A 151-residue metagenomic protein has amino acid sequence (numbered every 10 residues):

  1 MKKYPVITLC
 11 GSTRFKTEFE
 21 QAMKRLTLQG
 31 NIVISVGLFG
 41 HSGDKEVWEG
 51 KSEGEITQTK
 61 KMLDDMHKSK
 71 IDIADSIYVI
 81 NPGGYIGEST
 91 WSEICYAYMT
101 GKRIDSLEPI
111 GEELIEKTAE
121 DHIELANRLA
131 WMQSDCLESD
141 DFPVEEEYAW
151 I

Functional and structural regions predicted by a protein language model:
M1-I151: Conserved catalytic or regulatory cores that recognize and/or transform ribose-phosphate-containing ligands
